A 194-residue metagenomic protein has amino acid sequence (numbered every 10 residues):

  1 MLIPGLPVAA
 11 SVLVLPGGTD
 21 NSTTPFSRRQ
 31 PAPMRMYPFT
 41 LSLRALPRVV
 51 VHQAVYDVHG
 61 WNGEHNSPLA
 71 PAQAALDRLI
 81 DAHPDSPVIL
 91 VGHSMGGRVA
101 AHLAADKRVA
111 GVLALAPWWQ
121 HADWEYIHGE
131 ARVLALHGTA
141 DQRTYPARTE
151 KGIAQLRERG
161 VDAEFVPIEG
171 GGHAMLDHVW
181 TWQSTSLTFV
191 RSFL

Functional and structural regions predicted by a protein language model:
M1-L46: Short, surface-exposed "cap/lid" segments of acyl-processing enzymes
G18, A114-H121: Active-site nucleophile loop of the alpha/beta-hydrolase fold
N62-A82: Alpha/beta-hydrolase active-site loop
V91-G96, A100: Gly/Ala-rich beta-loop-alpha elbow adjacent to hydrolase catalytic centers
G129, L134-D141: Short beta-strand/loop motif that positions the catalytic acidic residue of the alpha/beta-hydrolase fold
Y145-Q155: Short alpha-helix in the alpha/beta-hydrolase fold that links the catalytic acid
R157-L194: C-terminal catalytic histidine-bearing segment of alpha/beta-hydrolase fold enzymes
